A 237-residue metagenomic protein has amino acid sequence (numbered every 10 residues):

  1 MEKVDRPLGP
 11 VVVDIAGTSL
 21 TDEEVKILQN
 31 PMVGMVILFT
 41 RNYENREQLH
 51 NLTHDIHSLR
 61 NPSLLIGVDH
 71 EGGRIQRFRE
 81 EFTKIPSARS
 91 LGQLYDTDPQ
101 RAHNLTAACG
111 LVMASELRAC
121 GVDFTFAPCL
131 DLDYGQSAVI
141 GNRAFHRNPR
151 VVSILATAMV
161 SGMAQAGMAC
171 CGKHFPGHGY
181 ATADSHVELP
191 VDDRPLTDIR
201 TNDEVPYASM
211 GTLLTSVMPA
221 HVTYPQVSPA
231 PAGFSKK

Functional and structural regions predicted by a protein language model:
M1-V33: N-terminal basic, low-complexity leaders that serve as flexible interaction/assembly modules and, when applicable, as
K3, V13, L20, M35 (+4 more regions): Second-shell residues forming the walls of enzyme active-site clefts
A16-Q29, L105-E116, R200-Y207: Short, acidic/polar
M35-R41, D123-C129: Divalent metal-dependent hydrolysis catalytic cores, especially in the metallo-beta-lactamase
N51-H54, S58, A107-A119: Active-site-adjacent structural elements in enzyme catalytic domains
F82-R101, A144-H146: A charged helix-plus-loop insertion that forms the helical arch/lid used to bind and gate nucleic-acid substrates
L130-V139: Short, conserved phosphate-binding/catalytic loop or strand-edge motifs used in phosphoryl-/nucleotidyl-transfer
